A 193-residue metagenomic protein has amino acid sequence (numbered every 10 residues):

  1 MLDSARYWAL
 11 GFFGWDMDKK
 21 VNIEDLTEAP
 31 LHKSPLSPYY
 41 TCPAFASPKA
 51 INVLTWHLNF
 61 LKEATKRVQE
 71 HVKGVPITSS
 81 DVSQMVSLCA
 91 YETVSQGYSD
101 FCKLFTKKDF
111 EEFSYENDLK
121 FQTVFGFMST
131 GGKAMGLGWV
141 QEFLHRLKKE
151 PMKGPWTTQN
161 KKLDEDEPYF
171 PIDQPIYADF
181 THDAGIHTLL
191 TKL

Functional and structural regions predicted by a protein language model:
L2-Y177, T181-L193: Signature for phosphate-centric chemistry
